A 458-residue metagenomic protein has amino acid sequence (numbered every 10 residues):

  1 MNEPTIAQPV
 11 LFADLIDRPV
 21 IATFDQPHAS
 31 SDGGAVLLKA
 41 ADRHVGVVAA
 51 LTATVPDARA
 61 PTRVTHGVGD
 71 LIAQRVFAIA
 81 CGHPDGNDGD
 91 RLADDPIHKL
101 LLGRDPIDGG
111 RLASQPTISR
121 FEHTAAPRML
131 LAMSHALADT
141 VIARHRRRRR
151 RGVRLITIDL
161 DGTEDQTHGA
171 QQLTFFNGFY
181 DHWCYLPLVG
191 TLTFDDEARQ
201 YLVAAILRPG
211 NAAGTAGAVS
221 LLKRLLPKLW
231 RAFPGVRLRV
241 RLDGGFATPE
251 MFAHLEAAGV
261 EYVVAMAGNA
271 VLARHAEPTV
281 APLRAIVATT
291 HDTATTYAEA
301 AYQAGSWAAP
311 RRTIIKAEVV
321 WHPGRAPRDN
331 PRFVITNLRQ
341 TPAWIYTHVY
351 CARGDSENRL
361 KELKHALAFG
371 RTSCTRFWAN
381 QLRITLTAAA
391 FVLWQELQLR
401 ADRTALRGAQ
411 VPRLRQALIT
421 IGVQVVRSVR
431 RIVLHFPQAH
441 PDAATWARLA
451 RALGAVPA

Functional and structural regions predicted by a protein language model:
M1-A213, V219-A232, A258, Q398 (+1 more regions): Dynamic "connector" segments at or just before major functional cores
P4-T23, E261-H365, A452-A458: An anionic, glycine-rich sequence signature occurring as long contiguous blocks
H28, P61-D70, R325, C374-I384: Structural motif
A41, G89, Y346-L382, L386-L397: Short amphipathic alpha-helical "interface-anchor" segments enriched in bulky aromatics
D90-R91, D105-I107, L238-R239, A401-V411: Short, glycine/acidic-rich hinge or "gate" loops at secondary-structure transitions that mediate conformational
D161, V236-A247: Acidic/histidine-rich, metal-coordinating catalytic segments
F252-E261: Short, surface-exposed basic-aromatic patches at helix termini and helix-loop junctions that form
L393-T420: Conserved nucleotidyltransferase catalytic core and NTase-mimicking acidic/glycine-rich helix/loop elements in nucleic
